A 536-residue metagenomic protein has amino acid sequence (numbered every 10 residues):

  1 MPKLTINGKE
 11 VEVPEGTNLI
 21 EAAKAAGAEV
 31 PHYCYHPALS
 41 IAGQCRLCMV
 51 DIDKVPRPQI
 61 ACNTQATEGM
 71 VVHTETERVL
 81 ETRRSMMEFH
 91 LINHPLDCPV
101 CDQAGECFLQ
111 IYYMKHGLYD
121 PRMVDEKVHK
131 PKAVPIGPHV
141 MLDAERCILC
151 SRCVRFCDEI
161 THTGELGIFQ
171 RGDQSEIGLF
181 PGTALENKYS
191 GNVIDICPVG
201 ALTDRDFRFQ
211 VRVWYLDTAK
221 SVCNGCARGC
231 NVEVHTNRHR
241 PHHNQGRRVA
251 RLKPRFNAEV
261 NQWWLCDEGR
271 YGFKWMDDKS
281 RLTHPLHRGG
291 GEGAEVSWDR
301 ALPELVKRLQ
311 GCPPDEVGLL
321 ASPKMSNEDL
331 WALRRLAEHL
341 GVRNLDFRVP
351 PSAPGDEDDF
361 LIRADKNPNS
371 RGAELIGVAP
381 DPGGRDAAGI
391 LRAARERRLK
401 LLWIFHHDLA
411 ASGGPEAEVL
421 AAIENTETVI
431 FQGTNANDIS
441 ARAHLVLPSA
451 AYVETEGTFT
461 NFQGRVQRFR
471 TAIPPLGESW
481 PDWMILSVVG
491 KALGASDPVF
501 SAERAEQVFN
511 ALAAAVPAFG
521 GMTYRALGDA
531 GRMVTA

Functional and structural regions predicted by a protein language model:
P2, N7-M70, E77-T82: N-terminal cofactor/phosphate-binding cores enriched in small/glycine residues, especially glycine-rich loops such as
K3-T5, E68-T74, G178-G182, T218 (+3 more regions): Short beta-alpha connecting loops at secondary-structure transitions that line or flank enzyme active sites
N7, D53, A393-R395, Q467: Short strand-coil-strand connectors
R46-V232, N237, P241: Fe-S ferredoxin-like electron-transfer domains and their immediately adjacent linker/connector regions across
L91, P95, D143, C150 (+9 more regions): Catalytic alpha/large subunits of respiratory electron-transfer oxidoreductases, centered on bis-MGD molybdoenzymes
L96-K127, P474-T535: N-terminal leader/propeptide and maturation segments of large enzyme subunits in energy/redox metabolism and hydrolases
M123-A133, L375-P382, R468-F469: Surface-exposed acidic, glycine/proline-enriched linker/cap segments that occur as 15-30-residue helix-coil
